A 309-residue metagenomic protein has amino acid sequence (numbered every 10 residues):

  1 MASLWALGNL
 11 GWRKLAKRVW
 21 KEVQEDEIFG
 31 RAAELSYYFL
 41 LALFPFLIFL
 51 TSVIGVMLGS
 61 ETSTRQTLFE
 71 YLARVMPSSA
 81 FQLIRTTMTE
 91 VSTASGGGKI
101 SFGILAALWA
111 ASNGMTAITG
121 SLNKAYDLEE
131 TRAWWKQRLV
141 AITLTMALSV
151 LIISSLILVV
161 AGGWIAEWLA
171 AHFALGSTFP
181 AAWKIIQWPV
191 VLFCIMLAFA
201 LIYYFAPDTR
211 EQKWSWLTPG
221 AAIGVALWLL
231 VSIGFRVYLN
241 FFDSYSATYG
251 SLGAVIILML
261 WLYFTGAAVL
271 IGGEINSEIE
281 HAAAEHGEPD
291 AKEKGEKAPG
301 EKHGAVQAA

Functional and structural regions predicted by a protein language model:
M1-A309: Membrane-embedded alpha-helices and immediately adjacent juxtamembrane helical segments in alpha-helical membrane
